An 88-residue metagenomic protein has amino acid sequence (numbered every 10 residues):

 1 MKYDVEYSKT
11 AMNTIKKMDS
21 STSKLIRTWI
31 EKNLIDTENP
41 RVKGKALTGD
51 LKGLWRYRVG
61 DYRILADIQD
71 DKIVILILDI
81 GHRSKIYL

Functional and structural regions predicted by a protein language model:
K2-V5, K9, N13-K17, K24 (+3 more regions): Enriched for short, Lys/Arg-rich terminal
K17-S20, D36: Secondary-structure boundary motif
K32-R56: A short, surface-exposed loop/turn module that caps and links secondary-structure elements
